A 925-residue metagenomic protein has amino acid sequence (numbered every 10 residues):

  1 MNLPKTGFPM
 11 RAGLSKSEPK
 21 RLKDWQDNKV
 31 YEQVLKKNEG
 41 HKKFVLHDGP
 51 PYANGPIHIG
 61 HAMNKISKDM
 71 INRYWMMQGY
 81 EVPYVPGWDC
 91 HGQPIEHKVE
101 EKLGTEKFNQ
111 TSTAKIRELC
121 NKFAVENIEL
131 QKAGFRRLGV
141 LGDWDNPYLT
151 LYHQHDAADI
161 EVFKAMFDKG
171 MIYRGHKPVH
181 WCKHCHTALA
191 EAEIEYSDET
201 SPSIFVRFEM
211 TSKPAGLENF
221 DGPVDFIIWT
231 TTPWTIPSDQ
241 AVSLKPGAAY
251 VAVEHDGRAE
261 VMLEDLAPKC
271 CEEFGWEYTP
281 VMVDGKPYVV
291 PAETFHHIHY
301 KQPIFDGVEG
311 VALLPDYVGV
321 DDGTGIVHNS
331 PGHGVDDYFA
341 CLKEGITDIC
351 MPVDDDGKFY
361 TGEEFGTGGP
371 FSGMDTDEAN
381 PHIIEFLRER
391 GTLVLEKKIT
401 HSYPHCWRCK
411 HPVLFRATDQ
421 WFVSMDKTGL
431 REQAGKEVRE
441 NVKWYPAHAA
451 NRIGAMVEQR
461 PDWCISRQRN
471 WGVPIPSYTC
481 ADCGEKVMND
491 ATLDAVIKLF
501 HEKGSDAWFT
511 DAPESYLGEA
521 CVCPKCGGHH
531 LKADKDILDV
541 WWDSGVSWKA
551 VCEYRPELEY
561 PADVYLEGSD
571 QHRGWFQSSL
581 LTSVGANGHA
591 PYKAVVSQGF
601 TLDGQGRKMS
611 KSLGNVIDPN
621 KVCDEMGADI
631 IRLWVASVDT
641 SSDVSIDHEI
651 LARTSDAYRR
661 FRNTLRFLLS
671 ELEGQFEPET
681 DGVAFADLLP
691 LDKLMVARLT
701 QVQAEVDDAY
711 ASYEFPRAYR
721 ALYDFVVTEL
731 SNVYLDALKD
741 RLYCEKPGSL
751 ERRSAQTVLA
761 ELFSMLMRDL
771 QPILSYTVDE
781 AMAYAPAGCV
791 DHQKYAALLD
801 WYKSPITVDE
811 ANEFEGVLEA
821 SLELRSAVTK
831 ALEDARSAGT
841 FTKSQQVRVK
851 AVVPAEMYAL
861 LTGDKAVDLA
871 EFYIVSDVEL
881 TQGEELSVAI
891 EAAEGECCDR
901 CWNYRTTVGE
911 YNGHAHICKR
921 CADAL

Functional and structural regions predicted by a protein language model:
M1-R258, S330-K343, D348-E363, R390-E432 (+8 more regions): N-terminal, positively charged nucleic-acid-binding surface of large information/translation enzymes
G60-N72, G79, W88-D89, H155-A158 (+9 more regions): Structured ligand/cofactor/substrate-binding pocket environments in proteins
D89, V179, K183, L189-E195 (+7 more regions): Acidic, turn-prone loop/beta-hairpin segments
F135, A158, W463, D656-L669 (+2 more regions): Core structural elements
V179, Y403, S477, A520 (+2 more regions): Residues immediately within or flanking Cys/His clusters that coordinate Zn2+ in small zinc-binding modules
C182, C406, C480, C523-C526 (+2 more regions): Short cysteine-rich clusters marking metal-coordination/redox-active sites
H186, Q468, G484, G527 (+2 more regions): Cys/His-coordinated zinc-binding microdomains
V311-L313, E884-I917: C-terminal accessory/binding modules appended to enzymatic or scaffolding proteins
